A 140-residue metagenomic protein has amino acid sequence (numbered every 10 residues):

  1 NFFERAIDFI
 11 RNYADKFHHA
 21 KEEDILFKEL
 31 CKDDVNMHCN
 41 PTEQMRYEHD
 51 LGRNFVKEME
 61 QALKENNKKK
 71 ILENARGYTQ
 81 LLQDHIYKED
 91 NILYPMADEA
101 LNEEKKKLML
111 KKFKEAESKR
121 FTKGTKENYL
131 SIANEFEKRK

Functional and structural regions predicted by a protein language model:
N1-K140: Small-residue-biased structural context
